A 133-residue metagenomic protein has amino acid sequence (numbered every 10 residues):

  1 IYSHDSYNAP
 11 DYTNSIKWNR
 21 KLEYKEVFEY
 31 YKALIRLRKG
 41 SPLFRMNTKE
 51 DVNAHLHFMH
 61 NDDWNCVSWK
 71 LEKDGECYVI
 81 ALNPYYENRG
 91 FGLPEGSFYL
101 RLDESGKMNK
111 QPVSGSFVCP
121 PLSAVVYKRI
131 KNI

Functional and structural regions predicted by a protein language model:
I1-G96: Loop/helix patches that line or flank the sugar-binding groove of alpha-linked glycan CAZymes
E23, N88, M108-N109, V126: A broad, structure-centric signal for solvent-exposed, well-ordered loop/edge residues that line or flank functional
V27, Y99-L102, G115: A broadly tuned, weak detector of single residues within folded domains
D74, P84-E87, S105, A124 (+1 more regions): Short, glycine-/Ser/Thr-/acidic-enriched flexible segments
V79-L82, L100-R101, K128: Conserved active-site loop/cleft motifs that coordinate metal ions or position small ligands
P94-K107: Solvent-exposed beta-hairpin/edge-strand motifs
K110-I133: C-terminal beta-strand-rich structural cap/linker in extracellular carbohydrate-active enzymes
